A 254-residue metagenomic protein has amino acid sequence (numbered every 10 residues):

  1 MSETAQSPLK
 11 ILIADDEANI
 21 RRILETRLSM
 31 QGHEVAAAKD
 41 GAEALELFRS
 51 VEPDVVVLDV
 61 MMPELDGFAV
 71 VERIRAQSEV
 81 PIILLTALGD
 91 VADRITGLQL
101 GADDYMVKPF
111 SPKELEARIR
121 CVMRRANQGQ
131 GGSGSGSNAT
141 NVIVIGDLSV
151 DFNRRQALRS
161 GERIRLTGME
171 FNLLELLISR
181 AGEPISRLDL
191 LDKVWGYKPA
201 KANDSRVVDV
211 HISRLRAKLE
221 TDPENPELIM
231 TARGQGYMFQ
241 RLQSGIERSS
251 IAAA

Functional and structural regions predicted by a protein language model:
S7-N19, L24-L28, V56: Conserved acidic segment of CheY-like receiver
G32-K39, L47: Short hydrophobic/Thr-rich beta-strand motif most characteristic of the beta2 strand and flanking loop of CheY-like
D40-E43, D66-A69: Acidic catalytic/metal-coordinating carboxylates
V51-V57: Active-site beta3 strand of CheY-like receiver
M62: Receiver (REC) domain active-site loop signature in two-component systems and cognate sites in sensor histidine kinases
E72, A76, P81-V144, A252-A254: Basic, amphipathic DNA-recognition helix from helix-turn-helix-like DNA-binding domains
I143-F171, P184, K201, M238-A254: A structural micro-motif at secondary-structure boundaries
G161-K198, L215: Short amphipathic alpha-helical recognition elements used for nucleic-acid or partner binding across transcription
